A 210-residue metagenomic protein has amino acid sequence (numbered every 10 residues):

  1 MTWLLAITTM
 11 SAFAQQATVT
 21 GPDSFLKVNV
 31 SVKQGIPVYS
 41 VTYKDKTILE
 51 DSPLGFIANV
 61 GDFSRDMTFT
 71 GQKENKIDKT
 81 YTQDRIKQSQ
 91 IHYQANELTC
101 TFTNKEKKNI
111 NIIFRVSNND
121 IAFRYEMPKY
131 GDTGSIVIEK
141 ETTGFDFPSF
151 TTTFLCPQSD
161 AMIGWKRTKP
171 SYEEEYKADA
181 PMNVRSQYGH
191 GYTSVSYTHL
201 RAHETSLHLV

Functional and structural regions predicted by a protein language model:
M1-Q16: Bacterial Sec-dependent N-terminal signal peptides
Q15-P53, N118: Beta-strand-rich N-terminal accessory domains
N29-S31, T47-N59, T68-T70, I110-R115 (+2 more regions): Short amphipathic beta-strand/extended segments with alternating polar/hydrophobic composition
V30, I91-S149: Acidic, contiguous internal or C-terminal segments within carbohydrate-active enzymes that form a structured patch used
K44-N104, T152-P157: A low-complexity, Ser/Thr/Gly/Pro-enriched, surface-exposed linker/loop concept that marks segments flanking
Y130-E175: An exposed acidic His-Trp-rich patch
T198-T205: Conserved small/polar residues in nucleotide/adenosyl-binding loops
